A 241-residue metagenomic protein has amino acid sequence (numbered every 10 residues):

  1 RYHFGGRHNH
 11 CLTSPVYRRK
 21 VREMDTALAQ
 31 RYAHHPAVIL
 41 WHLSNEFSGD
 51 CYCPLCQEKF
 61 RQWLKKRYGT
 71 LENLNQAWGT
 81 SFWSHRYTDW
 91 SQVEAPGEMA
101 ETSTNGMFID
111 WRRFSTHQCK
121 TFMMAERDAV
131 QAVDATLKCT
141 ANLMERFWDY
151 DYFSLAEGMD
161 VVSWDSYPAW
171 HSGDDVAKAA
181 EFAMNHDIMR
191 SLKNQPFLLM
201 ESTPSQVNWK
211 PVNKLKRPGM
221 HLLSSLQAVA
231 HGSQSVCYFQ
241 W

Functional and structural regions predicted by a protein language model:
Y2-H3, T140-W241: Hydrophobic targeting/anchoring helices
Y2-V161, D165-M184: Polysaccharide-binding and catalytic clefts of secreted carbohydrate-active enzymes
